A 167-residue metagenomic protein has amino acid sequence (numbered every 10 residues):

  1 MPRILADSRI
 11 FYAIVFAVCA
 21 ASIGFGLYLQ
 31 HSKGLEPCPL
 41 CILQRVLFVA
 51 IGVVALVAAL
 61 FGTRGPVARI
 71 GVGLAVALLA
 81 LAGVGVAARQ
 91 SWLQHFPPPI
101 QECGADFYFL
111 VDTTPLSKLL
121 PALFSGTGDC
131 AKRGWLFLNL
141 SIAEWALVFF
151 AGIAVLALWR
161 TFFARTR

Functional and structural regions predicted by a protein language model:
L5-F16, T63-G85, V155: Interfacial segments of alpha-helical transmembrane regions
V18-F25, I51-V54, A58, L79-R89 (+1 more regions): Membrane-embedded alpha-helical transmembrane segments of multi-pass integral membrane proteins
A21, F25-Q30, A82-P97, D112 (+1 more regions): C-terminal TM-helix exit segments that contain a strictly Trp-centered aromatic cap at the helix terminus
Y28-L40, C130: Membrane-interface interhelical loops and short amphipathic "cap" helices that link adjacent transmembrane segments
L35-R45, G71, Q101-G104: Non-cytosolic membrane-interface motifs at loop->transmembrane helix junctions
L40-A50, L116-L119, F137-A151: Membrane-interface loop-to-helix entry segments
Q94-S141: Extracytosolic (periplasmic/ER-lumenal) interhelical loops and adjacent juxtamembrane/interface segments of multi-pass
S125-R167: A hydrophobic membrane-anchoring alpha-helix module
